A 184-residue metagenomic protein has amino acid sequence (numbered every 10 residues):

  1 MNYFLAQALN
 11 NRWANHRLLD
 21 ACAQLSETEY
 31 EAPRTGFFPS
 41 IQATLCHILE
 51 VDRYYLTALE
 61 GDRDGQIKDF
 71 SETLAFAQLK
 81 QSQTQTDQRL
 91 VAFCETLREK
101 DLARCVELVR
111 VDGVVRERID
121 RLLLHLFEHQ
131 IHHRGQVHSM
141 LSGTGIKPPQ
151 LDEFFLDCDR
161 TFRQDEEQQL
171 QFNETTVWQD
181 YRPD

Functional and structural regions predicted by a protein language model:
M1-N2: Absolute protein N-terminus
L5-D69, V111-N173, D184: Short, contiguous alpha-helical
R63-R104: Helix-adjacent hinge/juxtasegments
L90-F93, Q168-T176: A general structural signal for short secondary-structure boundary/capping elements
V91-H125: A mid-sequence interfacial segment
W178-D184: C-terminal helix-cap and adjacent tail motif
